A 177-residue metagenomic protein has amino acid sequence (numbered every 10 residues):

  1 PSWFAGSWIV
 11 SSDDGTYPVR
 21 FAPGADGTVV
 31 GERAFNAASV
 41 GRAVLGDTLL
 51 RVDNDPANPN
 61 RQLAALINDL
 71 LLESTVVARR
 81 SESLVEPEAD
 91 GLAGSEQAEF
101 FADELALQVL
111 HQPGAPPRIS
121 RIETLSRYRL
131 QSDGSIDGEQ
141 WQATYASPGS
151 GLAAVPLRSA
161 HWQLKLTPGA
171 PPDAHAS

Functional and structural regions predicted by a protein language model:
P1-A5, I9-S177: Soluble ligand-binding/transfer domains with enclosed cavities or grooves
